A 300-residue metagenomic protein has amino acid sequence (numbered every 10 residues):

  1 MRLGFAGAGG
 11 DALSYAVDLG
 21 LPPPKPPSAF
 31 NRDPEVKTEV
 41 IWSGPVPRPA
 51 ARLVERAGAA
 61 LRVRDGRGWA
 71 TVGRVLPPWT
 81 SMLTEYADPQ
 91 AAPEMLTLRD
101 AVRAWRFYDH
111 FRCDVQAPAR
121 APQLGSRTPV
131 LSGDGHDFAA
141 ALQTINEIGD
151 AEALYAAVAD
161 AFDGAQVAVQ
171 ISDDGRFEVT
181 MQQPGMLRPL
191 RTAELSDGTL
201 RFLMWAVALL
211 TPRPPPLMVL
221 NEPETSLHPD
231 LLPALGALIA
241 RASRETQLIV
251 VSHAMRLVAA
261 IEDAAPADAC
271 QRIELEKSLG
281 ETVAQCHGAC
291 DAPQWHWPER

Functional and structural regions predicted by a protein language model:
M1, R106, F177-V179: Short beta-strand micro-motifs in enzyme catalytic cores
M1-A8, M181: Short beta-strand segments that buttress and anchor functional surface loops
A6-A156: Electropositive, glycine-dotted interaction segments that contact anionic polymers or phosphate-rich ligands
G10-S14, L187-P189, E281: Short, mixed charged/polar active-site loops that provide acid/base catalysis or chelate metal/phosphate cofactors
L19-P23, I171, E276-K277: Short, low-complexity Ser/Thr-rich regulatory SLiMs
Q143, E152, A156-A159, D163-L210 (+2 more regions): Conserved ABC ATPase signature
P215-P216, T246: A residue-level structural signal marking coil residues immediately N-terminal to beta-strands within the ABC ATPase
P233-R300: C-terminal lobe/lid and adjacent interdomain/linker elements of RecA-like ASCE P-loop ATPase modules
